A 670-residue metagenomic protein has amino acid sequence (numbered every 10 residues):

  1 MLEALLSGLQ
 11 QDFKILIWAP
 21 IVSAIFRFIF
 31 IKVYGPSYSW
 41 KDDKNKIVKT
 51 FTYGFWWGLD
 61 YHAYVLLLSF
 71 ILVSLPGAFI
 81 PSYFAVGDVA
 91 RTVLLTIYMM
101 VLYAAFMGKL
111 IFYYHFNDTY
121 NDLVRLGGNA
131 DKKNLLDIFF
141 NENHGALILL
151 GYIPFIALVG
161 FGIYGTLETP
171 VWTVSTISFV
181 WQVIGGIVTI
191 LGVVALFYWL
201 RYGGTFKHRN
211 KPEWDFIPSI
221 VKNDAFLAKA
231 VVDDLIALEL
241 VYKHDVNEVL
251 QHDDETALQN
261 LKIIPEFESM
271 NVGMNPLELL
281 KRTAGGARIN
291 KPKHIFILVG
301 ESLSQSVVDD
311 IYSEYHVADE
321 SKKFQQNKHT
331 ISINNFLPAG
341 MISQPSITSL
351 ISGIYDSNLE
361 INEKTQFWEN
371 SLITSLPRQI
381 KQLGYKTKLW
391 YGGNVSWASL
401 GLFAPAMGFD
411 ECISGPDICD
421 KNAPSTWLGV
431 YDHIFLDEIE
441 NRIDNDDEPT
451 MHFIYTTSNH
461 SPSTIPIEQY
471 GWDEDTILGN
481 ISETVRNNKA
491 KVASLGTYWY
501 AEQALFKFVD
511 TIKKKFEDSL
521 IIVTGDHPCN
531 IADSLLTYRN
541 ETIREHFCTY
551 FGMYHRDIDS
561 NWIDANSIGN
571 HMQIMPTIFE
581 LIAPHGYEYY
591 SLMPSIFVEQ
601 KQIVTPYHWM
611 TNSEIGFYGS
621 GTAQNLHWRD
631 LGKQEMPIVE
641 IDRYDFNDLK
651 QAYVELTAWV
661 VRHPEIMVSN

Functional and structural regions predicted by a protein language model:
M1-V249: Transmembrane and membrane-interface helices of multi-pass, inner-membrane envelope-modifying transferases
L2, L6, D254-N260, V639-Y653: Intrinsic-disorder-associated interaction segments
V22, N129-K133, V232-L235, D254 (+6 more regions): Alpha-helix initiation and N-capping motif
G58, W214, T256-Q259, D526: Conserved acidic functional residues
A63, L67, L147, L250 (+3 more regions): Residue-level signal for secondary-structure boundary elements
I80-A85, F116-N121, D137, E142-G145 (+11 more regions): Glycine-centered secondary-structure boundary/capping sites
F140, N223-D224, V231-L279, K291 (+1 more regions): The feature marks either
E268-N670: Solvent-exposed soluble domains appended to multi-pass membrane proteins
